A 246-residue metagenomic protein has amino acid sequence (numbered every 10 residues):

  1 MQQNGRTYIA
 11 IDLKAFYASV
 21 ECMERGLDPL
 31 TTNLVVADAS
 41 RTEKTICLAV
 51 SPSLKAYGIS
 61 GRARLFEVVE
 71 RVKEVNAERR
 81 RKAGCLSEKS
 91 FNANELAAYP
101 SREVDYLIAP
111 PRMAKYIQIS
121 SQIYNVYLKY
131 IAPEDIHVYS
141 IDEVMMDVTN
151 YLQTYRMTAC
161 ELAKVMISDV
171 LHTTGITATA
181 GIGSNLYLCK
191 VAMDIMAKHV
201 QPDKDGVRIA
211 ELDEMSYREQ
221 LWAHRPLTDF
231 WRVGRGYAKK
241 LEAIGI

Functional and structural regions predicted by a protein language model:
M1-I246: Gly/Gly-Pro- and Ser/Thr-rich, intrinsically disordered tail segments characteristic of DNA damage-repair and tolerance
